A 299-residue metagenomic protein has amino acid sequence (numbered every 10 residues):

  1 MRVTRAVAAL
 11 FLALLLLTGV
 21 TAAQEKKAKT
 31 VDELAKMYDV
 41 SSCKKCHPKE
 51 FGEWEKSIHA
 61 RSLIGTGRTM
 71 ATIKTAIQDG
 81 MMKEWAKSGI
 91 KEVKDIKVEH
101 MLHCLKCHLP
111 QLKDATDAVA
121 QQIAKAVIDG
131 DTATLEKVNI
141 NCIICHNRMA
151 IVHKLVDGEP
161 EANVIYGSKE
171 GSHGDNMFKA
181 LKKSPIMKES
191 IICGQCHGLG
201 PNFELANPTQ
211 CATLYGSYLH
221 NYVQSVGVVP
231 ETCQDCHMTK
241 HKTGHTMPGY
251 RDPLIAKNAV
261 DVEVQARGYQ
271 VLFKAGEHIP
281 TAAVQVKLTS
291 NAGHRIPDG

Functional and structural regions predicted by a protein language model:
M1-A6: Positively charged n-region of N-terminal signal peptides that target proteins for export
A8-T18: Bacterial N-terminal signal peptides
L14, L34, D95, A133 (+2 more regions): Sterically constrained small-residue positions within well-ordered secondary structures of folded domains
L17-Q24, I296: Intrinsically disordered low-complexity regions specifically enriched for long asparagine
A22-K188, G194-V226: Sequence context of c-type cytochrome heme-c attachment sites
S225-G299: Catalytic cores of secreted or luminal carbohydrate-active enzymes
